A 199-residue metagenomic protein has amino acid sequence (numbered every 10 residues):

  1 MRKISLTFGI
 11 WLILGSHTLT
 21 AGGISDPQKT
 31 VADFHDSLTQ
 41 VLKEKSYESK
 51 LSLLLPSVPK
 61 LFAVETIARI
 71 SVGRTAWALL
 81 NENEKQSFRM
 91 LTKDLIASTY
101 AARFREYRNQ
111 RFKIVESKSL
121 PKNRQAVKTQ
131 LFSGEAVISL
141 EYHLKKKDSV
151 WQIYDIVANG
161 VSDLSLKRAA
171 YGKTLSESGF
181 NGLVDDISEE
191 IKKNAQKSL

Functional and structural regions predicted by a protein language model:
M1-I4: Positively charged n-region of N-terminal signal peptides that target proteins for export
T7-S16: Bacterial N-terminal signal peptides
H17-G23: Sec/Tat signal peptide C-region and signal peptidase I cleavage site
I24-F104: Early exported N-terminus immediately downstream of N-terminal targeting peptides
A76, D94-L95, L120, G160-D163: Solvent-exposed loop/turn segments at secondary-structure junctions within structured extracellular/periplasmic domains
S98-I138, E190-L199: Surface-exposed, charged secondary-structure patches
V137-S165: Short beta-strand edge/turn micro-motifs at domain boundaries
A158-L199: Low-complexity, intrinsically disordered terminal/linker segments enriched in charged and Gly/Pro repeats
